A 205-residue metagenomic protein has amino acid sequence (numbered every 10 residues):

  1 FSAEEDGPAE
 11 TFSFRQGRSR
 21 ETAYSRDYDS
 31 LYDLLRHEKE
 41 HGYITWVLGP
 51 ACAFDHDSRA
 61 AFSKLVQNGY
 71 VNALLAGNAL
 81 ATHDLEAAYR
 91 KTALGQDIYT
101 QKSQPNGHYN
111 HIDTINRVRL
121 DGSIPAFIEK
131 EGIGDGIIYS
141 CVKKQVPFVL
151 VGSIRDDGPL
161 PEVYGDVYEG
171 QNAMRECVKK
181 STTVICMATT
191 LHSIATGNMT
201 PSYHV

Functional and structural regions predicted by a protein language model:
F1-N110, N116-E131, S140-L150, P159-T183 (+2 more regions): Metallocofactor- and cofactor-centric catalytic cores in central/energy metabolism, strongly enriched
D156: Positions that flank functional sites
N198, H204-V205: SIR2/sirtuin-family catalytic core signature
